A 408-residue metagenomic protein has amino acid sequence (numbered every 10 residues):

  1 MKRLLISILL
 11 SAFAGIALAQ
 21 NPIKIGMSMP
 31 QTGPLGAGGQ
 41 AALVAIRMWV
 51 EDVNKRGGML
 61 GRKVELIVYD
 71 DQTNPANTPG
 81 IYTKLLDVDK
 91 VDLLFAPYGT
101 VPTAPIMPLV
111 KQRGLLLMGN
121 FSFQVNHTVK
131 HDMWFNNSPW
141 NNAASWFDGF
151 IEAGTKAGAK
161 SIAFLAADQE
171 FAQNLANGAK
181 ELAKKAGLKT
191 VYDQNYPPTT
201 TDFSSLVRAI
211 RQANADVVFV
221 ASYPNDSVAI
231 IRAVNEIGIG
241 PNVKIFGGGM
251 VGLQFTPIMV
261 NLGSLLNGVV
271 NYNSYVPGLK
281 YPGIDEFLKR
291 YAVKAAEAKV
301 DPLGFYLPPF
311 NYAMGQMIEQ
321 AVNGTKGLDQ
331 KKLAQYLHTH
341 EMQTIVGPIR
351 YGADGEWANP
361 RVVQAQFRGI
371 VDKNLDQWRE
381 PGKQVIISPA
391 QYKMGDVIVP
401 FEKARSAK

Functional and structural regions predicted by a protein language model:
F13-A19: Sec/Tat signal peptide C-region and signal peptidase I cleavage site
P22, A37-V44, R56-T128, Y196-F203 (+1 more regions): Beta-alpha junction/loop-to-helix N-cap segments that form part of ligand/metal-binding clefts
I23, H338-K408: Solvent-exposed, acidic/polar segments of extracytosolic/periplasmic ligand-binding ectodomains
I23-R47, Y69-A76, Y98-G99, L165-N174 (+2 more regions): Extracytoplasmic "Venus flytrap"
L85-Y98, M118-N120, S161-A166, N214-P224 (+4 more regions): Periplasmic-binding protein-like
V91-D193, K244-V270: Extracytoplasmic ligand/sensor domains, especially the bilobed periplasmic-binding protein
V234-Y312, N323, W378-G382, A390-A407: Extracellular/periplasmic periplasmic-binding protein-like sensory domains
V322-Q335: Short, charged, surface-exposed loops that flank catalytic or proteolytic processing sites
